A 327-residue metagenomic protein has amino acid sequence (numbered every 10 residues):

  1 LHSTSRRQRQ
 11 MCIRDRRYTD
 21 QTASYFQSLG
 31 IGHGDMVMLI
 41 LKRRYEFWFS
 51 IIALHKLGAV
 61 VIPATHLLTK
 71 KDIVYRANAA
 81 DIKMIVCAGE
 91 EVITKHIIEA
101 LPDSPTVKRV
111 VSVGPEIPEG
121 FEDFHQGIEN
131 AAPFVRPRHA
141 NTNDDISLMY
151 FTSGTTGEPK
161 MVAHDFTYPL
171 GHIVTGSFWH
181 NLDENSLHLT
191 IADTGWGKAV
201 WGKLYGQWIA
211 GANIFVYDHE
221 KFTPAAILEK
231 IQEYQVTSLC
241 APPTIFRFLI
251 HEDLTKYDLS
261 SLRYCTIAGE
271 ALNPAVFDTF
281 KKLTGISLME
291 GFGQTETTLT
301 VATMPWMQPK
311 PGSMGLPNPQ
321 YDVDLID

Functional and structural regions predicted by a protein language model:
L1-R9, I13: Single conserved hydrophobic/aromatic residue that forms the stacking wall/gate of nucleotide- or nucleobase-binding
R14, S147-G171: Conserved AMP-binding A3 loop
A23-K71, A192-D193: Conserved AMP-binding/adenylate-forming
L29, K56-Q126: Structural core segment of the AMP-binding/adenylate-forming
D81-M84, P102-V113, S186-H188, F215 (+2 more regions): Conserved helix-loop-beta element of the AMP-binding
S112-P118, E129-F151, E158, N181-L187 (+1 more regions): Conserved pre-ATP/AMP-binding loop-to-beta segment of ANL
L170-T190, T194-T237, E252: Conserved AMP-binding/adenylation subdomain of ANL enzymes
I209, V236-C240, I250-P309, D322: Gly/Ser/Thr-rich phosphate-binding loop
